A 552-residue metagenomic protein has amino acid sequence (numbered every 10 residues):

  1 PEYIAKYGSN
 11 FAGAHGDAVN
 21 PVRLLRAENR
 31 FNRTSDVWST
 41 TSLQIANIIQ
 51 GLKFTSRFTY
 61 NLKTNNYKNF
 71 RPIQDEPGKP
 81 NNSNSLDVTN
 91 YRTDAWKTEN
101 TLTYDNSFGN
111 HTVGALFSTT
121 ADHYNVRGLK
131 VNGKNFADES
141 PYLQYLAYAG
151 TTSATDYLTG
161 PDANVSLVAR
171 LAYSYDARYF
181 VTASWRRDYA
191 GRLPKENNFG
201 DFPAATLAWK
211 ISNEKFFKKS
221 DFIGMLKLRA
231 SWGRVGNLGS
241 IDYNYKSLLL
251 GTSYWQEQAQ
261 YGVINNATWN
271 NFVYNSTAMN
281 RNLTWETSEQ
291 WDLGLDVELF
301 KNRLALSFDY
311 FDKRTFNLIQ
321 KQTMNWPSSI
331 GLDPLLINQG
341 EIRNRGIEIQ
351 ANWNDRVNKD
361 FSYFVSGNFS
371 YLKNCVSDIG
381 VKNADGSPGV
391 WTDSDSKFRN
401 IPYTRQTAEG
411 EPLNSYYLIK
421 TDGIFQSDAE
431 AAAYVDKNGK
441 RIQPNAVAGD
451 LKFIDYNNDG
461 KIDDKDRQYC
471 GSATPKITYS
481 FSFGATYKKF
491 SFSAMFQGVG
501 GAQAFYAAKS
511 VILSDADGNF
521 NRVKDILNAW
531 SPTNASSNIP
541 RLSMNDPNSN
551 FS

Functional and structural regions predicted by a protein language model:
P1-R71, N81-T407, S552: Extracellular/periplasmic, surface-exposed regions of secreted and cell-surface proteins
G16-A18, V22, A190, K440 (+2 more regions): Extracytoplasmic gating/loop element in the C-terminal half of outer-membrane beta-barrel translocons and assembly
N66, R127, G239, D428-E430 (+2 more regions): Short helix/loop capping segments that flank catalytic or ligand/cofactor-binding pockets
K130, D242-N244, Q256, N354-G471 (+3 more regions): Conserved small-residue
S472-A507: Glycine-rich, aromatic-lined ligand/substrate-binding cores of catalytic and carbohydrate-binding domains
